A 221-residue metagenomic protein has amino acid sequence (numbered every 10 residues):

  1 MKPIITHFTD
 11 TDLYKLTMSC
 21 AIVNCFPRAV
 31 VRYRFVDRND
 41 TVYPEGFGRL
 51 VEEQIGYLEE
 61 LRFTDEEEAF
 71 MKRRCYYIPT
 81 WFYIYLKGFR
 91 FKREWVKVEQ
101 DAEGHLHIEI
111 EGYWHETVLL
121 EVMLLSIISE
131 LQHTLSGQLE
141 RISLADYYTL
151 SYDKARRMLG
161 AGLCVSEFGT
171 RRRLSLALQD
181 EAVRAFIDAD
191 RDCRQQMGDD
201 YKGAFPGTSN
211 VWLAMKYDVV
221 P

Functional and structural regions predicted by a protein language model:
M1-P221: Ordered alpha/beta subdomains of enzyme catalytic regions
